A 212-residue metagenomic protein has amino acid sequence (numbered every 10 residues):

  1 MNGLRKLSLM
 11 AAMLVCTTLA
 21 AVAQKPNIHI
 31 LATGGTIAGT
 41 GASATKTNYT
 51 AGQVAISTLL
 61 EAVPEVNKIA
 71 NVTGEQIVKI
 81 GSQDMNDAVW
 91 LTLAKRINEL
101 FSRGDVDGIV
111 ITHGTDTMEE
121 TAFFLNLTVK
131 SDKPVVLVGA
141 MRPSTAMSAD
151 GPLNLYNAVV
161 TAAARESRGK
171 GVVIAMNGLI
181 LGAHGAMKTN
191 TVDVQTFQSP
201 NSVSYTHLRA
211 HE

Functional and structural regions predicted by a protein language model:
M1-L9: Bacterial N-terminal signal peptides that target proteins for export
M13-A21: Hydrophobic h-region of N-terminal signal peptides that target proteins for export in Gram-negative bacteria
Q24-E99: ATP/NTP phosphate-donor binding region
L31-T33, I111-H113, V136-G139, V173-N177: Short beta-strand segments
T112-D132: Short Gly/Thr/Asp-enriched flexible loops that form oxyanion-binding sites at enzyme active sites
V138-S204: Internal gly/pro-rich beta-alpha loop/helix module that stabilizes soluble enzyme cofactors or their anionic handles
T206-E212: Conserved small/polar residues in nucleotide/adenosyl-binding loops
